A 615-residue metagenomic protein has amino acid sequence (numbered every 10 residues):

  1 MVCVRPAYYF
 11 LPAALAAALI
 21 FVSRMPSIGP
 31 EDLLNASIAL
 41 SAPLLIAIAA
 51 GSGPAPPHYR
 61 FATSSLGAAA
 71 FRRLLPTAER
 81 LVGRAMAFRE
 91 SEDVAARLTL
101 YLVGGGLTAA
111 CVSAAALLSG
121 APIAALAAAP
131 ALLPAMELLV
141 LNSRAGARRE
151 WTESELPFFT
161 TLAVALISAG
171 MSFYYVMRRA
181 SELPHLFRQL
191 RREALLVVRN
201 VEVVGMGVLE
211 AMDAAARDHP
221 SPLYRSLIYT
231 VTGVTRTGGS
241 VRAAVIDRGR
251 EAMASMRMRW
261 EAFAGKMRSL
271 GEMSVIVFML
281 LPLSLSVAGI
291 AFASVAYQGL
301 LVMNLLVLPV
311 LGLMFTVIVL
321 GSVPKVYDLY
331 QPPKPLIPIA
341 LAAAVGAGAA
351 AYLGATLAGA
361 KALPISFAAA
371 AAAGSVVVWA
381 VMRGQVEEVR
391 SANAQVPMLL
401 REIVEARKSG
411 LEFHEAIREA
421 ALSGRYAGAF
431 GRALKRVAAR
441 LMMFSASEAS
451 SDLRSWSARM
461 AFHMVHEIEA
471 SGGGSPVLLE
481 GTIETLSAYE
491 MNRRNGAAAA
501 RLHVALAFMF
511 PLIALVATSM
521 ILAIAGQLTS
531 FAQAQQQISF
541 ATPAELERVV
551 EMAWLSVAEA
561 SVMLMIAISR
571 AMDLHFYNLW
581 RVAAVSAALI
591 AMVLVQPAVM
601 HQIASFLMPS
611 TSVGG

Functional and structural regions predicted by a protein language model:
M1-M86, W379-M382, E387, V404 (+2 more regions): Membrane-cytosol interface segments
V2-R5, S23-A36, A116-I123, A293-L301 (+1 more regions): Membrane-helix interface and helix-disruption motif detector
Y9-A18, Y101-A115, L126-M136, M258-V319 (+1 more regions): Bilayer-spanning, highly hydrophobic alpha-helical transmembrane segments
L19-R24, L44-P54, M136-E137, G312-G321 (+2 more regions): Alpha-helical transmembrane segments
A50-R89, F159-A180, M206-V277, S284 (+5 more regions): Hydrophobic alpha-helical segments characteristic of transmembrane helices
P54-E79, L139-S154, V317-I337, A380 (+4 more regions): Juxtamembrane helix-loop transition segments at the membrane interface in multi-pass membrane proteins
G83, P122-A216, S226, G348-D452 (+4 more regions): Juxtamembrane/interface alpha-helical elements of multi-pass membrane proteins
G346-A355, M592-Q602: Hydrophobic alpha-helical transmembrane segments in multi-pass integral membrane proteins
